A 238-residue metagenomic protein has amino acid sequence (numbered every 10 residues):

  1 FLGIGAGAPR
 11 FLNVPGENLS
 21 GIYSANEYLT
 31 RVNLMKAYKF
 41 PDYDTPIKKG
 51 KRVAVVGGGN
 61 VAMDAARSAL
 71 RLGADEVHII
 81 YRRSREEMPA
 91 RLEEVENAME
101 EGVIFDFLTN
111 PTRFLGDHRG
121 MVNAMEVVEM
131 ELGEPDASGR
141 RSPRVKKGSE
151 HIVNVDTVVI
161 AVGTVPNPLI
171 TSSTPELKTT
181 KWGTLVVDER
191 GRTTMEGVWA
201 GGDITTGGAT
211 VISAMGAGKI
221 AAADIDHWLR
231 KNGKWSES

Functional and structural regions predicted by a protein language model:
F1-G5, A54-V56, V155-G163: Short hydrophobic core segments
G7, L108-M121, M130-G133: A conserved short coil-to-beta-strand element within the FAD-binding core of flavoproteins
N18-G50, P135-G208: FAD-site-proximal beta/loop scaffold in flavoenzymes
Y38-A74: Rossmann-like NAD(P)H-binding beta-loop-alpha module
G58, Y81-S84, D203: Cofactor-binding loop segments of dinucleotide-utilizing enzymes, especially the Rossmann-like FAD- and NAD(P)+-binding
A66-R113, G233-S238: Rossmann-like dinucleotide-binding cores of NAD(P)H-dependent redox enzymes
I204-W235: A conserved FAD-binding loop/helix module that cradles the flavin
